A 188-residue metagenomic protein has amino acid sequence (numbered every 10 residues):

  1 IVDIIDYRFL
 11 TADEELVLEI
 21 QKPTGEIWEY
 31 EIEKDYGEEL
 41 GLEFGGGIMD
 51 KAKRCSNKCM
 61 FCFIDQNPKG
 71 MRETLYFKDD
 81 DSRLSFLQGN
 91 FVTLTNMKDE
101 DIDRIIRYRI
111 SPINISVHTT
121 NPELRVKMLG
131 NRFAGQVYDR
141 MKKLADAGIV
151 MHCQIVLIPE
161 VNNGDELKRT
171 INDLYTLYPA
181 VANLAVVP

Functional and structural regions predicted by a protein language model:
I1-V2: Conserved PDZ fold ligand-binding element
I5-Q21, K34-G37: Short, compositionally biased
G25-Y30, K34-V181: Conserved Radical SAM active-site core
N183-V187: Terminal amphipathic helices with adjacent charged low-complexity linkers/tails
